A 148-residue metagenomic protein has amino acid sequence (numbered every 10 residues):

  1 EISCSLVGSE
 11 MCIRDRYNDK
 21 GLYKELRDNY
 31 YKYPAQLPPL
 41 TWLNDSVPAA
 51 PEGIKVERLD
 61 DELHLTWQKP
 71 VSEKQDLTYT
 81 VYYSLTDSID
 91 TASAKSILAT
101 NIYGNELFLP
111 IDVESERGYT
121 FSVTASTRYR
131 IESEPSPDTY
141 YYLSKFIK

Functional and structural regions predicted by a protein language model:
E1-G8, C12-I13: Single conserved hydrophobic/aromatic residue that forms the stacking wall/gate of nucleotide- or nucleobase-binding
L6, P70, D112-E114: Hydrophobic loop/turn residues within beta-sheet-rich immunoglobulin-like superfamily modules
R14-E25: Aromatic/acidic polysaccharide-binding cleft in carbohydrate-active enzymes
E25-Q75, Y129-K148: Pro/Thr/Ser/Gly-rich low-complexity, intrinsically disordered linker/stalk tracts
K69-S93: Solvent-exposed loop/turn segments flanking beta-strands in beta-repeat/beta-sandwich domains
I97-G104: Short beta-strand segments within Ig-like beta-sandwich modules, predominantly Fibronectin type-III
N105-L109: Short strand-edge motifs at loop-to-beta-strand transitions and within beta-strands of extracellular beta-rich domains
P110-S133: Beta-strand-rich modules
